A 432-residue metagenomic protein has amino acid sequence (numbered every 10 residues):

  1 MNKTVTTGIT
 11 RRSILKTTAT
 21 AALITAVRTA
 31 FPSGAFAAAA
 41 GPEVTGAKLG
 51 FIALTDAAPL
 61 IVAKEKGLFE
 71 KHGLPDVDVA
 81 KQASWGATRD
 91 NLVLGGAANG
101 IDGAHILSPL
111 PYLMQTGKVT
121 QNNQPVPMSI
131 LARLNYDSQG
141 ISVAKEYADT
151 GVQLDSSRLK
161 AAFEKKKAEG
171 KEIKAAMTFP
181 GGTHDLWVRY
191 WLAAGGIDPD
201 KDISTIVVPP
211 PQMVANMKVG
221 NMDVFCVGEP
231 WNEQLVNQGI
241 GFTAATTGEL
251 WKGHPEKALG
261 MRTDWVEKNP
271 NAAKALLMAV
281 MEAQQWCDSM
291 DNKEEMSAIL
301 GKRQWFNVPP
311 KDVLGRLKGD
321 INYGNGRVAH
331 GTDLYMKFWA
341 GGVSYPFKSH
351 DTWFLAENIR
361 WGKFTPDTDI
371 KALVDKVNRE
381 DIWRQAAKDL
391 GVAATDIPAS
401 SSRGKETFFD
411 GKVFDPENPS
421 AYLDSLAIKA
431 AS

Functional and structural regions predicted by a protein language model:
M1-S13, T20, V27-R28, F36: N-terminal secretory signal peptides
A38-D200, S204-V207, V219-E233, I240-G253 (+1 more regions): Short, glycine-/small- and polar/acidic-enriched structural segments that line small-molecule recognition paths
D56, E65, T88, H184-W187 (+8 more regions): Stable alpha-helical elements in mature extracytoplasmic
I101-D102, K201-T243, R262, E294 (+3 more regions): Ligand-binding pocket segment of bilobal, Venus flytrap-like solute-binding proteins
I141-S142, A258-M261, W265-V266: Short glycine- and hydrophobic/aromatic-rich loop-to-beta-strand nucleating segment in the catalytic cores
N269-D381: Secondary-structure end/capping motifs
T352-S432: Conserved C-terminal helix/tail region of periplasmic/extracytoplasmic solute-binding proteins
